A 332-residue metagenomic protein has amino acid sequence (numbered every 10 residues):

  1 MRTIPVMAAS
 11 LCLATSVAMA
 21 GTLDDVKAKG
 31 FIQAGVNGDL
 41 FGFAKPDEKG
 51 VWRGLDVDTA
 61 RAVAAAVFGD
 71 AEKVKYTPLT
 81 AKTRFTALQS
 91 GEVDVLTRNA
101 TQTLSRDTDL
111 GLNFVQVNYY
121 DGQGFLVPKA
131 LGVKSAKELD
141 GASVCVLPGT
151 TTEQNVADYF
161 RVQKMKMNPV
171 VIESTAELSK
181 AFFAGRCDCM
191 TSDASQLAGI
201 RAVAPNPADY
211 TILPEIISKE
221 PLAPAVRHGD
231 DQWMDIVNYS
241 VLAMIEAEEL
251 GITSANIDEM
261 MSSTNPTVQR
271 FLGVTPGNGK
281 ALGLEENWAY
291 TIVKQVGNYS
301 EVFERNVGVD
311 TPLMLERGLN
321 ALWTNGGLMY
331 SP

Functional and structural regions predicted by a protein language model:
M1-A8: Bacterial N-terminal signal peptides that target proteins for export
S16-A20: Sec/Tat signal peptide C-region and signal peptidase I cleavage site
K27-T97, L282-L284, Q295, Y299 (+1 more regions): Extracytoplasmic small-molecule ligand-binding "clamshell" domains of the periplasmic binding protein/Venus flytrap
Q33-G42, W52-V67, T101, D121-E177: Bilobed "Venus flytrap"/periplasmic-binding protein-like clamshell domains and structurally analogous long
D58-R61, A65-V67, A130-V133, K137 (+6 more regions): Extended ligand-binding regions for polar small-molecule ligands
R61, A65, G69, K73-E138 (+3 more regions): Acidic, polar ligand-binding/catalytic clefts
V74-T86, P169-A184: Short helix-initiation/N-cap motifs at beta->coil->alpha
V274-P332: C-terminal functional modules
